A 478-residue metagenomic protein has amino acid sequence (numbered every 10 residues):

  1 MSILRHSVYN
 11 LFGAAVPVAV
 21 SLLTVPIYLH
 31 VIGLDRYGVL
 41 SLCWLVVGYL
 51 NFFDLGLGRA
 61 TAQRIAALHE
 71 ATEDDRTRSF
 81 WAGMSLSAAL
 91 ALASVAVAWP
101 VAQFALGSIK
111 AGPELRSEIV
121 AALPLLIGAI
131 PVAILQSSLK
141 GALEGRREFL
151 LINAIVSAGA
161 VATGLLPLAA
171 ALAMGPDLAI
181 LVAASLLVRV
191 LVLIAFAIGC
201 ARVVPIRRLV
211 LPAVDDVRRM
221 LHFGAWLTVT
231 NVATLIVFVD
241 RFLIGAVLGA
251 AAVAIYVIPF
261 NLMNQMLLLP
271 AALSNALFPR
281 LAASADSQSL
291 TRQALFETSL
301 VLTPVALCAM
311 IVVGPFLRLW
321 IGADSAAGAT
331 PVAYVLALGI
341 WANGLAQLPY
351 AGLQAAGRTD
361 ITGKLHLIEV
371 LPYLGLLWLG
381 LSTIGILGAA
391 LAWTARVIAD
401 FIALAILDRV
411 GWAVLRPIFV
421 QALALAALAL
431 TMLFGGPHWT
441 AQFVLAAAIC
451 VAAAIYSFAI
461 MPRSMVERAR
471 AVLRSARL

Functional and structural regions predicted by a protein language model:
M1-L22, T77-S85, I119-V120, C200 (+4 more regions): N-terminal membrane topogenesis motif
S2-R64, A91, V95, W99 (+3 more regions): Signature of the first transmembrane helix
I3, L178-S185, I194-F238, A276 (+3 more regions): Interhelical loop/hinge segments that connect adjacent transmembrane helices in multipass membrane
L4, I130-V156, A179, A282-A283 (+2 more regions): Membrane-interface junctions at transmembrane-helix termini in multi-pass inner-membrane proteins
L55-E70, G145, V204-P205, P259 (+2 more regions): Helix-loop junctions and terminal segments of transmembrane helices in multi-pass membrane transport/translocation
A82-K110, L165-A169, I194, R292-N343 (+1 more regions): Alpha-helical transmembrane segments of multi-pass membrane transport and lipid-handling proteins
P124, N153-V204, I368-Y373, T383-L407 (+1 more regions): Hydrophobic alpha-helical transmembrane segments
L433-L478: Membrane-proximal transmembrane or re-entrant/amphipathic helices at the cytosolic face
